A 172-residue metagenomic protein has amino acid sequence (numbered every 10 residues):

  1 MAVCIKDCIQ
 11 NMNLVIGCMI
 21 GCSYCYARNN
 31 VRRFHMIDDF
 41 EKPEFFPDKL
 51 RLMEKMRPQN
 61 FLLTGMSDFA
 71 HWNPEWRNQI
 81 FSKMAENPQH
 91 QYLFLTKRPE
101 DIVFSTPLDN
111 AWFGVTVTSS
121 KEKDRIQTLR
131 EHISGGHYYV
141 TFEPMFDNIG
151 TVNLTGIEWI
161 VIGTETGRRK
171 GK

Functional and structural regions predicted by a protein language model:
M1-W112, S120-R130, S134, T151-L154: Conserved Radical SAM active-site core
R28, T116, G163: Conserved residues at the C-terminal ends of beta-strands
L62-L63, G114, T141, V161: Structural motif
A70-N73, R168-K172: A generic structural signal for short coil/turn motifs at secondary-structure boundaries
K97-P99, T118, M145, E165: An acidic- and aromatic-residue-enriched active-site/binding cleft used to recognize and process polar
D124-G171: Conserved C-terminal portion of the radical SAM core fold that forms the substrate/S-adenosylmethionine-binding
